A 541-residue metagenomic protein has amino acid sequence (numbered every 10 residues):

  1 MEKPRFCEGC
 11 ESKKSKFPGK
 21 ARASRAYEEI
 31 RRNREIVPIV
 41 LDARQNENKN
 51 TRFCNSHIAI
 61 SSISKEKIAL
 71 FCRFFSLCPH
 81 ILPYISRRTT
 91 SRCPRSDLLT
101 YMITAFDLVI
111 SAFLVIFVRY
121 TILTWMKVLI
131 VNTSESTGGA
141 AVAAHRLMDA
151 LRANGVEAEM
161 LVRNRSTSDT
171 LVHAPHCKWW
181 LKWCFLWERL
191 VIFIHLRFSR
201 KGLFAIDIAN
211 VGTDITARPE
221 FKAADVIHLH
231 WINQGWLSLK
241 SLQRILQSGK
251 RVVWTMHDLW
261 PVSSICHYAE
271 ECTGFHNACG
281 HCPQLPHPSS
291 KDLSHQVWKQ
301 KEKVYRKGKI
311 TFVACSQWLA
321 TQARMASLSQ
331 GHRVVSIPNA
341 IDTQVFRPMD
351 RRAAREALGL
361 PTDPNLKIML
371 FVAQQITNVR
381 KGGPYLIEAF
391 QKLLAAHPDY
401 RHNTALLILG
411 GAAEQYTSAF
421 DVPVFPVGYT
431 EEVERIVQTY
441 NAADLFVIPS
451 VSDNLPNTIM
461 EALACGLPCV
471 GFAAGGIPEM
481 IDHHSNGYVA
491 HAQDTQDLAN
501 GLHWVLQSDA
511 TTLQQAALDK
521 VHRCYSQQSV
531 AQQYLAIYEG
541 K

Functional and structural regions predicted by a protein language model:
S263-Y268, P288-S336, I341-R351: A short, active-site helix/loop in glycosyltransferases that binds the activated sugar's phosphate group
T362-K381, I387-Q391: Conserved donor-binding/catalytic core segment of Leloir-type glycosyltransferases
H397, R401-N403, G410-V437: Nucleotide-activated donor-binding/catalytic signature segment of Leloir-type glycosyltransferases, i.e., the conserved
Q438-A443: Short alpha-helical donor nucleotide-sugar binding micro-motif in glycosyltransferases
V451: Aromatic "clamp/platform" in nucleotide-sugar-dependent glycosyltransferases that forms part of the donor/acceptor
P468-G471: Short hydrophobic beta-strand element within catalytic cores of glycosyltransferases and related nucleotide-activated
H483-H484, Y488-T495, W504-D509: Conserved acidic donor-binding segment of nucleotide-sugar-dependent glycosyltransferases
T511-C524, Q533-A536: A short, well-ordered alpha-helix in the C-terminal region of glycosyltransferases
